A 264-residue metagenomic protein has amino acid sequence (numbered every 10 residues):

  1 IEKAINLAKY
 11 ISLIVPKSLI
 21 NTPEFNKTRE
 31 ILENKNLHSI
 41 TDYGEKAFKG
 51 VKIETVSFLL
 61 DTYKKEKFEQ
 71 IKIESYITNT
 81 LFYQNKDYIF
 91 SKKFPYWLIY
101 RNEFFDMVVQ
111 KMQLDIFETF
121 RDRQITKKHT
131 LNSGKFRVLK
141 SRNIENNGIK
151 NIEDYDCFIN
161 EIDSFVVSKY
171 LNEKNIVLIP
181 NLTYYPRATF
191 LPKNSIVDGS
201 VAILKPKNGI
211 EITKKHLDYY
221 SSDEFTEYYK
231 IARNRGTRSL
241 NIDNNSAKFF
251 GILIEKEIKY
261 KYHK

Functional and structural regions predicted by a protein language model:
I1-Q113, K261: Signature of N6-adenine DNA methyltransferases within the class I
R101-K264: Polybasic, glycine- and aromatic-enriched phosphate-binding surface used to engage nucleic acids
